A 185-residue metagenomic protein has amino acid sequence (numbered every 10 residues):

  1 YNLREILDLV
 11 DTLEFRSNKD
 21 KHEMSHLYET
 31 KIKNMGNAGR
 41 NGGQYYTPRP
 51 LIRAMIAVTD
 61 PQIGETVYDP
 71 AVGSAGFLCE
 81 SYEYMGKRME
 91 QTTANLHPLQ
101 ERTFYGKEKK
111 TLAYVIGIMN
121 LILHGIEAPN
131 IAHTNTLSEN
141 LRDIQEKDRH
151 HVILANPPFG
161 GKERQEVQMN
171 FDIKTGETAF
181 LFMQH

Functional and structural regions predicted by a protein language model:
Y1-G39, Q44: Long recognition/docking surfaces used for binding and targeting
E5, H22-H26, T30, P50 (+3 more regions): Generic alpha-helical secondary structure signal
D8-D11, Y28-G36, I56, D60 (+2 more regions): Amphipathic, well-packed alpha-helical segments that form the structural scaffold of globular domains
N37-A38, Q100, Q168: A short, mixed-charge helix-start or loop-turn motif at secondary-structure junctions
G42-V152, G160-K162, G176, F180: Conserved S-adenosyl-L-methionine
F159, E163-M169: Short, flexible, mixed-charge acidic loops at enzyme active sites
M169-H185: Glycine-rich S-adenosyl-L-methionine
